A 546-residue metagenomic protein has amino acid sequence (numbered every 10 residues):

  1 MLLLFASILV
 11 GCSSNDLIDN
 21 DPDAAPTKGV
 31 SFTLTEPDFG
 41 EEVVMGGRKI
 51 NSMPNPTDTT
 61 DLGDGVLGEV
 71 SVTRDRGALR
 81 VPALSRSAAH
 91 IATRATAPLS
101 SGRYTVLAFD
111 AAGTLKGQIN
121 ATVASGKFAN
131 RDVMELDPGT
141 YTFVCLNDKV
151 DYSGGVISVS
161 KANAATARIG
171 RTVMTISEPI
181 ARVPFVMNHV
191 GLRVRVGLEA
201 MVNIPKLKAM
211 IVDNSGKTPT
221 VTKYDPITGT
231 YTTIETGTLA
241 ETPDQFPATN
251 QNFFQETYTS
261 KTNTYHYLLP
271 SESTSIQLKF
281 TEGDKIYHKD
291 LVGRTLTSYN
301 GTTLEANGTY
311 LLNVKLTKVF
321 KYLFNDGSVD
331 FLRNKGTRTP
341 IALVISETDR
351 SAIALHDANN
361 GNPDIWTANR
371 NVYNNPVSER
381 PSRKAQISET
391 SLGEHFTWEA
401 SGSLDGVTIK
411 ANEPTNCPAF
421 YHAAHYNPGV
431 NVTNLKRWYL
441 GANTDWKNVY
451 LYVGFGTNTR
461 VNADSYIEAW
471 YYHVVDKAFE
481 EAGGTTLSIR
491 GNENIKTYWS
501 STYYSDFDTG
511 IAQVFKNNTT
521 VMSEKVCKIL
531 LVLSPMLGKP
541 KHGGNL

Functional and structural regions predicted by a protein language model:
M1-C12: Sec-dependent bacterial lipoprotein signal peptides
V10-F320, Y373-P376, R380-A400, P414: Sec-type signal peptide cleavage vicinity
E41-V43, N360-R370, D506-G510: Short, solvent-exposed loop/turn elements at domain surfaces
V144-L146, R195-G197, A352-A354, R437-Y439 (+2 more regions): Residues within well-ordered beta-strands of beta-sheet-rich folds
L304-G361: GGW-centered surface loops in extracellular recognition modules
I345-Y439, N443-G456: Short aromatic-cysteine micro-motif
A419-R437, N443-N517: An exposed tryptophan-centered "aromatic clamp" motif
Y498-W499, T520-L546: Short, structured beta-strand segments at or near domain termini in extracellular proteins/domains
